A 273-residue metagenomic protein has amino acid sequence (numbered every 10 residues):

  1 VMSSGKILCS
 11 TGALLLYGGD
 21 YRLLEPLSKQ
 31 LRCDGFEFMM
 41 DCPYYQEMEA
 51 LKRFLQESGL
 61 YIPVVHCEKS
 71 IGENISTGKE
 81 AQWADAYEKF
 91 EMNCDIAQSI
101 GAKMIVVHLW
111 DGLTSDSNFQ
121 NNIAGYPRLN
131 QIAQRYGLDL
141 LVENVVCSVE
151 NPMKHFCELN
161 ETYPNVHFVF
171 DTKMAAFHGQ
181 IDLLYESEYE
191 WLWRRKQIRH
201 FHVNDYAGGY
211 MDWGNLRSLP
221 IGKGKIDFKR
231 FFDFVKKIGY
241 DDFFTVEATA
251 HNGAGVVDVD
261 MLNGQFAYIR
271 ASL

Functional and structural regions predicted by a protein language model:
V1-M92, Q98, Q134, H167 (+2 more regions): N-terminal pre-domain/capping segments
M2-L8, Y17-K29, G101-K103, Q120 (+3 more regions): Histidine-acidic metal/acid-base catalytic patches
G12-L14, M39-P43, C67-S70, W110-G112 (+4 more regions): Active-site beta-loop-alpha junctions enriched in small/polar residues
L15-L16, C42-P43, D85, N121 (+3 more regions): Residues that cap or flank secondary-structure elements
D34, Y61, K103, D139 (+1 more regions): Residue-level detector of anion-binding/catalytic polar loops
Q46-L51, D116-F119, G255: Metal-dependent catalytic neighborhoods of phosphoester/phosphodiester hydrolases
A50-G59, G125-R135, E188-L192, R230-F234: Catalytic-core regions built around general acid/base machinery
S76-F168: Active-site acidic/histidine proton-transfer and metal-coordination neighborhood in alpha/beta enzyme cores
